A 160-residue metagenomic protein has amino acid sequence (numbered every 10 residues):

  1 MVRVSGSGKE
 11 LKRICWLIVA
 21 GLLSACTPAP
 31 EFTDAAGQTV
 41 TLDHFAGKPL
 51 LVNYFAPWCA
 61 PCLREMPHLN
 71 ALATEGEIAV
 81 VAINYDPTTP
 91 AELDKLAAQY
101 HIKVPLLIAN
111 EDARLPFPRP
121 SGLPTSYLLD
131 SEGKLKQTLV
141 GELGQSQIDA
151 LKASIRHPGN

Functional and structural regions predicted by a protein language model:
M1-C26: Sec-dependent bacterial lipoprotein signal peptides
G21-D43: N-terminal "domain-start" segment that seeds a small globular fold
L42-L63: Short active-site neighborhood of thiol/selenol oxidoreductases, capturing the structured segment around
K48-L50, R64-D86, A98-Q99, A150 (+1 more regions): Conserved helix-turn-beta segment immediately C-terminal to the redox Cys motif in thioredoxin-like folds
A60, P87-A91, L143-S146: Short alpha-helical
I78-P90, I102-E111: Thiol-based oxidoreductase modules, predominantly thioredoxin-like and allied folds used for disulfide exchange
A98-S131: Short, internal strand/loop/helix patches that form the active-site neighborhood or redox-interaction surface
T125-N160: Thiol-/selenol-based redox modules, centered on thioredoxin-like and closely related oxidoreductase domains
